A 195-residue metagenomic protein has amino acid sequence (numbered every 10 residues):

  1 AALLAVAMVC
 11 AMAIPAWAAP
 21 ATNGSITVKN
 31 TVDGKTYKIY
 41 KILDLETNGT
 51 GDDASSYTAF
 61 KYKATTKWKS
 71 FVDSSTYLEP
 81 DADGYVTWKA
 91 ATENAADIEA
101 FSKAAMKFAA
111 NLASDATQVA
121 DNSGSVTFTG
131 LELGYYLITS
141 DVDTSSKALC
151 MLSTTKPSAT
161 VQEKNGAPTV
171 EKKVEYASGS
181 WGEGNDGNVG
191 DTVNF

Functional and structural regions predicted by a protein language model:
A1-F195: Solvent-exposed loop/turn and edge beta-strand elements of beta-rich ligand-binding domains
